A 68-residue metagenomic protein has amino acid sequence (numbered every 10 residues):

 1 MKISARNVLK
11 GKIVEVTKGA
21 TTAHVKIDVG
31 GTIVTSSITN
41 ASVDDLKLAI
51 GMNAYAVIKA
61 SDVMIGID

Functional and structural regions predicted by a protein language model:
M1-D68: Non-catalytic connector elements of ABC transporters
